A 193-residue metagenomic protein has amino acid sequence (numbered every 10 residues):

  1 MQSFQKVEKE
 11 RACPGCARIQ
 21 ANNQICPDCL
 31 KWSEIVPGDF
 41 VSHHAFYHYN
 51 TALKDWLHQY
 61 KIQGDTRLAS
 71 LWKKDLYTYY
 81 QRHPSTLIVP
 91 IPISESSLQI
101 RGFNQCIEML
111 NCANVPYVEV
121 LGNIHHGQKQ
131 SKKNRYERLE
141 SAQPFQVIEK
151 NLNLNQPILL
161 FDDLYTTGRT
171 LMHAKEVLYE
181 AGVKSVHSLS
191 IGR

Functional and structural regions predicted by a protein language model:
M1-R193: Glycine-rich phosphate/pyrophosphate-handling loop used in enzymes and phosphotransfer proteins
